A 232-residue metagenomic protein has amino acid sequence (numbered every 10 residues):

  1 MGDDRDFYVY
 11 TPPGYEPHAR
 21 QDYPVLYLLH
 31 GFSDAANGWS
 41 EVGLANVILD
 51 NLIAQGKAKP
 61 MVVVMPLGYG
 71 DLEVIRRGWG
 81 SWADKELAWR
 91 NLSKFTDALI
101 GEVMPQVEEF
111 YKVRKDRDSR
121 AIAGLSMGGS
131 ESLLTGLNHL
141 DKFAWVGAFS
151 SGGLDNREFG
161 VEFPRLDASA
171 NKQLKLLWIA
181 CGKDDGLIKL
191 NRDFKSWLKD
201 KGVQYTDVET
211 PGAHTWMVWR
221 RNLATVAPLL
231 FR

Functional and structural regions predicted by a protein language model:
M1-R232: Non-catalytic cap/lid and distal C-terminal segments of serine-dependent acyl enzymes
